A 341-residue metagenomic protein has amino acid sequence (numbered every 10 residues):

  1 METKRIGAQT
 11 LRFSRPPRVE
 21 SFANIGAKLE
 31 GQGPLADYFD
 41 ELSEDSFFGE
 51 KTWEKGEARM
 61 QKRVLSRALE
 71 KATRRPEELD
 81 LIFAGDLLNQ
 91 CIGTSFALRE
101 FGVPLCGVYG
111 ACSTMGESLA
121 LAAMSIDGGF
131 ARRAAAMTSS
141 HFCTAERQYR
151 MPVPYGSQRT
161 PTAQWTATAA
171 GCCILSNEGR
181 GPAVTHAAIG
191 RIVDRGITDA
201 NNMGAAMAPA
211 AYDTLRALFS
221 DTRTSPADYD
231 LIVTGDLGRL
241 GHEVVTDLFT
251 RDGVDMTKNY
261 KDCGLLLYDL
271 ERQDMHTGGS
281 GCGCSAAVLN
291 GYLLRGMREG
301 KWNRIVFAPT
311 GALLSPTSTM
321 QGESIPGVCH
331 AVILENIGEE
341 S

Functional and structural regions predicted by a protein language model:
M1-E54, P152-A217, D221-T224, K258-D274 (+2 more regions): Condensing-enzyme catalytic core mediating Claisen C-C bond formation in acyl metabolism
V19, W53-C112, D228-E243, L248: Conserved beta-ketoacyl condensing-enzyme motif
E20, A84-G85, A134-S140, L175 (+1 more regions): Short beta-strand segments
E30-Q32, G93-S95, A145-R150, E243-V245 (+1 more regions): Short acidic, glycine/serine/threonine-rich loops at helix termini
E57-T73, L119-L121, A206-D221, V288-L293: Short, well-ordered amphipathic alpha-helical segments that serve as non-catalytic structural scaffolds within diverse
G85-Q90, C112-S113, T138-T144, G190-R191 (+2 more regions): Acidic, glycine-rich active-site loops and adjacent beta-strand->loop/helix elements that engage anionic groups
Y109-A136, L175, S280-K301: Active-site-proximal alpha-helical scaffold in enzymes
V233-L293: Internal helical hairpin/lid segments
